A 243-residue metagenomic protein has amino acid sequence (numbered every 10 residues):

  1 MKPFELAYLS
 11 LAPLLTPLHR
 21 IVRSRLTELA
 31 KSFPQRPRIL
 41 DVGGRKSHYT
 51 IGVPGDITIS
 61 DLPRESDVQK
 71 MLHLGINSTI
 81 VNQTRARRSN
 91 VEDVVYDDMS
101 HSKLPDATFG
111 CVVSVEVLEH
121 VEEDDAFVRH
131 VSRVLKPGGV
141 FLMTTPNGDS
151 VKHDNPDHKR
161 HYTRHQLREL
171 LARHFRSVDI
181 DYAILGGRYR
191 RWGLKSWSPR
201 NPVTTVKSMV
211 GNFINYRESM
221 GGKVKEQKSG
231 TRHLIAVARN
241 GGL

Functional and structural regions predicted by a protein language model:
M1-A107, C111, V115, D125-V128 (+3 more regions): Conserved N-terminal segment of class I S-adenosyl-L-methionine
P13-L18, V151-L170: Acceptor-substrate binding/catalytic loop of class I
S66-K70, S150-N155: A short acidic, helix-capping loop that chelates divalent metal ions and anchors anionic groups
E116-H120: A short His-aromatic
D125-V140: A short glycine-rich, Lys/Arg-flanked "PGG" loop and its adjoining helix->strand segment in the class I
M143-T145: Acidic carboxylate diad motif detector
L167-G186, V206-I214, L243: A SAM-dependent methyltransferase catalytic signature shared across enzymes that methylate proteins
